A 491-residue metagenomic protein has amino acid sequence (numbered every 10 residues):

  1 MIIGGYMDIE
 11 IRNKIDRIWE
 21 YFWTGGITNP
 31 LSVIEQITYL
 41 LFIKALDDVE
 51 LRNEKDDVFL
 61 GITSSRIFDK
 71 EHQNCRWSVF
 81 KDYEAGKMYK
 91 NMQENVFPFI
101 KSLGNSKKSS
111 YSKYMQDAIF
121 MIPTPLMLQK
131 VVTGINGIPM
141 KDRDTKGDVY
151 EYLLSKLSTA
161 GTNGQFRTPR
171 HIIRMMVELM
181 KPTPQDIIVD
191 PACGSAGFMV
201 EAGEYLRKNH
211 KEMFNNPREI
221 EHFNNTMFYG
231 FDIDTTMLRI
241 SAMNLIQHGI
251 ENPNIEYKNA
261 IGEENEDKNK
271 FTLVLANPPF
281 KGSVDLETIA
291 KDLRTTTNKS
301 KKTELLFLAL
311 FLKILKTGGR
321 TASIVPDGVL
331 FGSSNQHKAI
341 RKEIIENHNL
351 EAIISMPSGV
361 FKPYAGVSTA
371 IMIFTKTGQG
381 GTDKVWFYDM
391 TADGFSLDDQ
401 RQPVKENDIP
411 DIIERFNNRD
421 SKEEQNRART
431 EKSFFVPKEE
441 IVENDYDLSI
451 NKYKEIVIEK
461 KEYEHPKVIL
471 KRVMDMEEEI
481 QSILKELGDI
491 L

Functional and structural regions predicted by a protein language model:
M1-P184, P253-N265, S355-G359, T382-S396 (+1 more regions): Non-catalytic, mostly N-terminal accessory regions of nucleic-acid modification and defense proteins
V33, I37, I233-I240, I255 (+1 more regions): Conserved Class I SAM-dependent methyltransferase catalytic core
D47, S195, T235-T236, G262 (+5 more regions): Conserved nucleotide-binding/hydrolysis micro-motifs of P-loop NTPases
D142, I220-H222, E263-D267, L312-I314 (+1 more regions): Replace "in large, NTP-powered and nucleic-acid-processing enzymes" with "in large, NTP-powered factors and other
T162-A276, K281-S283, D292, L305-L306 (+3 more regions): Conserved S-adenosyl-L-methionine
T226, K258, A290-T296, M356-P357 (+1 more regions): Short beta-alpha connecting loops at secondary-structure transitions that line or flank enzyme active sites
S283-S300, E304, K342-I344, A392 (+1 more regions): Accessory, often C-terminal, charged low-complexity segments
N349-L350, K362-I412: C-terminal, active-site-flanking charged/polar segments
